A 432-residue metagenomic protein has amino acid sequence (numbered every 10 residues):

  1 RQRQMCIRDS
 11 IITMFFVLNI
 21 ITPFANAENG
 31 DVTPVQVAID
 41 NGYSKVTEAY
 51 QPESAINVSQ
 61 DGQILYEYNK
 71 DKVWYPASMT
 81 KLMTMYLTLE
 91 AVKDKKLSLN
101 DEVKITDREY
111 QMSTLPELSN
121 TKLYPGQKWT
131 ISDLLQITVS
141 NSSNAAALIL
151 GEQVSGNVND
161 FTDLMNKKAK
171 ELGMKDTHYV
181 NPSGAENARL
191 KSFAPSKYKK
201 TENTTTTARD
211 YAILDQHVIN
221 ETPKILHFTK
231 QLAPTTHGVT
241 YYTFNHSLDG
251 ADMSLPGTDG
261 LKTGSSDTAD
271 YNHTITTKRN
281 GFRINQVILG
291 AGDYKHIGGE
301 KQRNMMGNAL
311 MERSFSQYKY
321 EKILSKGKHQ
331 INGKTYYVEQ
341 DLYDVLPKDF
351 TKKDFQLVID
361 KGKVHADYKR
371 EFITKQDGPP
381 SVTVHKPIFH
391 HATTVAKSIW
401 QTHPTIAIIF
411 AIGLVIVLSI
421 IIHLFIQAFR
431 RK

Functional and structural regions predicted by a protein language model:
Q2-I7: Short, small-residue-biased leader/transition segments that mark boundaries at the very start of proteins
R8-F15, I408-A411: Sec-dependent N-terminal signal peptides
V17-N26: C-terminal segment of classical bacterial N-terminal signal peptides
A27-A208, I219: Active-site-adjacent loops and short helices of periplasmic peptidoglycan-processing enzymes
K191-S192, Y198-A411, I426-A428: Domain-terminus/edge residues, biased toward the C-terminal soluble/receptor-binding domains of extracytoplasmic
V417-K432: C-terminal membrane-anchoring or membrane-association module
